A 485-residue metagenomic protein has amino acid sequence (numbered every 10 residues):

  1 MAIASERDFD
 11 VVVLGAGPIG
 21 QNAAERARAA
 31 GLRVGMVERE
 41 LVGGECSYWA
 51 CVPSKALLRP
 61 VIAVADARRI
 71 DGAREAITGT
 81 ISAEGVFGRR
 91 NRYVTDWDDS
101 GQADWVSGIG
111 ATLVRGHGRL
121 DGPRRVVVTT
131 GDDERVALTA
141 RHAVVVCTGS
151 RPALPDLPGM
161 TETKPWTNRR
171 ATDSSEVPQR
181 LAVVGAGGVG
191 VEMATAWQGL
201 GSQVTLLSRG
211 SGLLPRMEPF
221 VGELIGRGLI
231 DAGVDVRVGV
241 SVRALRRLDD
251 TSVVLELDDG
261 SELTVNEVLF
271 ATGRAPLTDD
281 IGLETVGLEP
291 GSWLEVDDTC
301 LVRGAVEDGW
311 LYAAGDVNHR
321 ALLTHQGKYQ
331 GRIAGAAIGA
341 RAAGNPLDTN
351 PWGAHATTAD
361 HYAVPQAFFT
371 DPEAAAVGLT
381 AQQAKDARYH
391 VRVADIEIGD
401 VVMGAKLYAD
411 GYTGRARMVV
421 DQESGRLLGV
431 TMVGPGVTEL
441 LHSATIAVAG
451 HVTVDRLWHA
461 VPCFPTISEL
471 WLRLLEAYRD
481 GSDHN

Functional and structural regions predicted by a protein language model:
A2-R7, C46-A137, R141, M217-A244 (+2 more regions): N-terminal Rossmann-like dinucleotide/flavin-binding domain of flavoprotein oxidoreductases that bind FAD/FMN
R7-F9, E134-A143, D258-E267, E307: Core beta-strand elements of the Rossmann-like FAD/NAD(P) dinucleotide-binding domain in flavoenzyme oxidoreductases
L14-E40, V52, A56-P60, F369-N485: Flexible, glycine-rich terminal cap/loop adjacent to redox cofactors in electron-transfer oxidoreductases
R28-E45, S202-L213: Glycine-rich FAD pyrophosphate-binding loop
C51, T148-Q203, V236, E284-A305: Glycine-rich dinucleotide-binding loop and its adjacent helix/turn
A76-I77, T112-R115, R119-D132, L200-G304 (+2 more regions): A Rossmann-like FAD-binding core segment of flavoenzymes
R92-D99, T172-D173, P178-A182, G188-D249 (+4 more regions): Rossmann-like dinucleotide-binding cores of NAD(P)H-dependent redox enzymes
T161-V177, E262-G353: FAD-site-proximal beta/loop scaffold in flavoenzymes
